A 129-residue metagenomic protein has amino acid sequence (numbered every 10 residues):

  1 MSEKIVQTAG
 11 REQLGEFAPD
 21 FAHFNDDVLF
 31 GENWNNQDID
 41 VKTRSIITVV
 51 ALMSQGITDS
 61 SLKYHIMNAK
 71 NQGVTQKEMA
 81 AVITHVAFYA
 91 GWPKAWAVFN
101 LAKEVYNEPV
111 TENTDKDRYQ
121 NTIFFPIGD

Functional and structural regions predicted by a protein language model:
M1-T43, K63, N71, A95-D129: Acidic, glycine/proline-rich low-complexity segments that act as flexible tails and inter-domain linkers
T43-I46, Q76-M79, A95: Short runs of predominantly hydrophobic/aromatic residues within well-ordered alpha helices that form helix-helix
R44-L52, L62, V82-I83: Short, structured motif recognition centered on aromatic/hydrophobic residues
S45, H85, G91-P93: Substrate/cofactor-recognition hotspot
L52-M53, T122: Short glycine/serine- and small hydrophobic-enriched flexible loop segments
T58-S61, W92: Short loop/beta submotifs within extracellular cysteine-rich repeat domains
S60-I83: Mid-chain, well-packed structural core segment of small domains
M67, T84-A87, N100-K103: Short amphipathic alpha-helical surface patches that mediate protein-protein
